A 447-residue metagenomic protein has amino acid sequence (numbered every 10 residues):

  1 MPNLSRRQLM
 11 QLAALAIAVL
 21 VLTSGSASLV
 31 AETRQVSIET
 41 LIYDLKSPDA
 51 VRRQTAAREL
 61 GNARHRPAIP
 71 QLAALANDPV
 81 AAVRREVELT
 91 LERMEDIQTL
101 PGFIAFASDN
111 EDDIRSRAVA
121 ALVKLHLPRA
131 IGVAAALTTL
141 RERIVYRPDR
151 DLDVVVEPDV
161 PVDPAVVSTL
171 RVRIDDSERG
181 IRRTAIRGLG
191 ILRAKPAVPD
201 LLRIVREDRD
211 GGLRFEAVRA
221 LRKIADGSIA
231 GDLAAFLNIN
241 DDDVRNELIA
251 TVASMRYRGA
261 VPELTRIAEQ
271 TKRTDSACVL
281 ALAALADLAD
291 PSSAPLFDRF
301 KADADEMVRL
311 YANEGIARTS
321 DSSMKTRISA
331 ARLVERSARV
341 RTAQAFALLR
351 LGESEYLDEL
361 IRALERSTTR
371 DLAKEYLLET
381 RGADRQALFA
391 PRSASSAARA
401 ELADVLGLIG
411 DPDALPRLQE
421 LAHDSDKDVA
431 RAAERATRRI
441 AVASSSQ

Functional and structural regions predicted by a protein language model:
M1-R6: N-terminal secretory signal peptides that target proteins for export/translocation
A13-S24: Bacterial N-terminal signal peptides
S26-N62, R66, A81-A82: N-terminal leader/linker segments that initiate helical-solenoid repeat arrays
E32-D44, H65-N77, D96-S108, P128-V145 (+10 more regions): Amphipathic alpha-helical scaffolding segments comprising HEAT/armadillo-like alpha-solenoid repeats
A50-V51, R66, A81-A82, I97 (+16 more regions): Alpha-helix N-cap/helix-start positions at coil->helix boundaries
A56, V87, A118, A185 (+8 more regions): Conserved hydrophobic register position within alpha-solenoid helical repeats
G61, E92, V123, G190 (+9 more regions): Structural signature of alpha-helical solenoid repeat scaffolds
Y146-V156, E178-A197, D210-K223, S228 (+3 more regions): Solenoidal tandem-repeat scaffolds enriched in leucines and small polar residues
